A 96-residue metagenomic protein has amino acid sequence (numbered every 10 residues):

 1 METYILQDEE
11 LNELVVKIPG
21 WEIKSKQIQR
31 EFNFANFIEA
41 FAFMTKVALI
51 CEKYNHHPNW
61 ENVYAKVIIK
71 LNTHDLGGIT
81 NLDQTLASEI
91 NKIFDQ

Functional and structural regions predicted by a protein language model:
M1-A35: N-terminal first-folded block
L6, E10, A42-V47: Short amphipathic alpha-helix segments
I23, A48-P58, D95-Q96: Short arginine-rich
I28, A65-V67: A generic structural signal for short beta-strands and their flanking turns/coil linkers
N33-E39, T45-A48, W60, L71: Ser/Thr-rich, low-complexity intrinsically disordered terminal regions
F43-A48, L82-L86: Extended Gly/Ser/Thr-rich low-complexity repeat segments, especially those forming or decorating extracellular
Y54, N62-A65: Amphipathic, hydrophobic secondary-structure cores in small proteins
I69-I93: C-terminal structural segments of small proteins and small subunits
